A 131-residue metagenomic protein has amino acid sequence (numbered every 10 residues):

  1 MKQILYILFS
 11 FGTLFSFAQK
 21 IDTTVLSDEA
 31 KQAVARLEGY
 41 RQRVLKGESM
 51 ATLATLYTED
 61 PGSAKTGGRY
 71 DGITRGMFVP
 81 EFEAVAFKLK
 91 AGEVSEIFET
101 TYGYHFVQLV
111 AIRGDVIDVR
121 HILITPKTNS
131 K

Functional and structural regions predicted by a protein language model:
M1-K20: Bacterial Sec-dependent N-terminal signal peptides
Q19-L45, E59-P80, F106-K131: Well-structured core secondary-structure elements of compact alpha/beta domains
K46-G47, A91: Charged, alpha-helical scaffolding/interaction elements associated with membrane systems
M50-E59: Short, well-ordered alpha-helical segments enriched in acidic and aromatic residues
T55-L56, K88, I124: Phosphate-coordinating loops and pocket residues in cytosolic domains that bind phosphorylated ligands
M77-A91, F98: Cell-wall glycan
I97-F98, I122: Generic beta-strand hydrophobic packing signal
